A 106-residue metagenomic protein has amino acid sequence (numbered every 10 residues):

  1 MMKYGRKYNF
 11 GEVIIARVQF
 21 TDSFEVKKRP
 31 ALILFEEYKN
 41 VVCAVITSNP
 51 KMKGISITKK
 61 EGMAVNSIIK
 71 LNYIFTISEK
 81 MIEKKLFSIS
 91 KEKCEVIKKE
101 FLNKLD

Functional and structural regions predicted by a protein language model:
Q19-S23: Short, charged beta-turn/beta-strand-edge "cap" motif at the junction between a beta-strand and an adjacent loop
F24-K28, I33-E61: Compact nucleic-acid interaction/catalytic patches
K60-D106: C-terminal terminal-subdomain/extension
